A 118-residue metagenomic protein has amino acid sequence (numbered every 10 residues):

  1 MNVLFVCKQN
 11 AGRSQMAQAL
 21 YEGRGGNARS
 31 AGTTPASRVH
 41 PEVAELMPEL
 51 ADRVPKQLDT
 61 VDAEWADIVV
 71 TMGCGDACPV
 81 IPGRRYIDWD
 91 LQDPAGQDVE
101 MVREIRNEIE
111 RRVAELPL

Functional and structural regions predicted by a protein language model:
M1-L118: Short polar/charged helix/loop
